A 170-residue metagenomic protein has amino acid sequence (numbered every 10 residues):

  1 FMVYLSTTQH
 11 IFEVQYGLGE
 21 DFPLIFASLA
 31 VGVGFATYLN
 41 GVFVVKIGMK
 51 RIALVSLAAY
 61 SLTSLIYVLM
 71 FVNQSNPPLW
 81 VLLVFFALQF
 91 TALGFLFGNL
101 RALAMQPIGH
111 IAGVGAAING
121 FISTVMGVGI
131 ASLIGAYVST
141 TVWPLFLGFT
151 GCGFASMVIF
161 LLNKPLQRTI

Functional and structural regions predicted by a protein language model:
F1-A27, V33: Extracytoplasmic gate region of multi-pass secondary transporters
F1-S6, G94, T124, V128: Recurrent gating helices in multi-pass secondary carriers
A30-Y38, V128: Residue-level signature of mid-helix packing/kink "hotspots" within the transmembrane helices of 12-pass Major
A36-I52: Helix-to-loop junctions at the C-terminal end of transmembrane segments in multipass secondary transporters
R51-L100: C-terminal transmembrane helical hairpin of 12-TM major facilitator-type secondary transporters
A59-L69, M126-G129, A155-I159: Transmembrane-helix signature of multi-pass solute transporters
R101-W143, G148-F149: A late C-terminal transmembrane helix in Major Facilitator Superfamily
G151-I170: Multi-pass alpha-helical transporter architecture, strongest for 12-TM Major Facilitator/SLC carriers used
